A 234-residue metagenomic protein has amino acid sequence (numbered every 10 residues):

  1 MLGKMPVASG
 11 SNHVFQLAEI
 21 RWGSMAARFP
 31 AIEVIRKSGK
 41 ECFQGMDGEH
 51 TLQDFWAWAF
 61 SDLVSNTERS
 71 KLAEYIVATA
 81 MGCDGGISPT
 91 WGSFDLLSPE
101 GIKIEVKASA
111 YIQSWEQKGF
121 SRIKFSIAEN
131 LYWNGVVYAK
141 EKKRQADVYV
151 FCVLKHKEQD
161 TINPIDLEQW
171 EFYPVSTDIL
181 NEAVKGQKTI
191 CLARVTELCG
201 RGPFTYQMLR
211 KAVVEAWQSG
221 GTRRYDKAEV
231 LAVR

Functional and structural regions predicted by a protein language model:
M1-I102, K107-R234: Nucleic-acid endonuclease domains
